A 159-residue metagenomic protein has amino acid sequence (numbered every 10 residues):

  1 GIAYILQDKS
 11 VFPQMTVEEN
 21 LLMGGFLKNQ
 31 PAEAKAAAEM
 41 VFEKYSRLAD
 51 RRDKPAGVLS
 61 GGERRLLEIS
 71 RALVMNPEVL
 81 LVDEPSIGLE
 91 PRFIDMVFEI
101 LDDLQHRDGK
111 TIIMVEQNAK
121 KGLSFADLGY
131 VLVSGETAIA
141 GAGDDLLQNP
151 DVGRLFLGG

Functional and structural regions predicted by a protein language model:
M15-K35, K44-S46, G141, L157-G159: ABC-type ATPase nucleotide-binding domains, specifically the catalytic core motifs of the NBD
P55-L59: Conserved ABC ATPase signature
I69: Hydrophobic anchor residue at the start of the ABC signature
A72-L73: ABC ATPase C-loop
N76: Conserved catalytic motifs of ABC-family nucleotide-binding domains
L80-E84: Catalytic Walker B motif of ABC-type/P-loop ATPase nucleotide-binding domains
D95-G109: Helical segment within the ABC ATPase nucleotide-binding domain
